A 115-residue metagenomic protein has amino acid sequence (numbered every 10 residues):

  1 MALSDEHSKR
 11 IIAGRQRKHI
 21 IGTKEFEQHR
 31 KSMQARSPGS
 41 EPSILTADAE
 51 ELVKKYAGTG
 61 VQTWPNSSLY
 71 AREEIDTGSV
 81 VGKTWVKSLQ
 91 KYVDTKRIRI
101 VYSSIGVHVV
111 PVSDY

Functional and structural regions predicted by a protein language model:
M1-Y115: Functional cores of ribonucleases/endoribonucleases
